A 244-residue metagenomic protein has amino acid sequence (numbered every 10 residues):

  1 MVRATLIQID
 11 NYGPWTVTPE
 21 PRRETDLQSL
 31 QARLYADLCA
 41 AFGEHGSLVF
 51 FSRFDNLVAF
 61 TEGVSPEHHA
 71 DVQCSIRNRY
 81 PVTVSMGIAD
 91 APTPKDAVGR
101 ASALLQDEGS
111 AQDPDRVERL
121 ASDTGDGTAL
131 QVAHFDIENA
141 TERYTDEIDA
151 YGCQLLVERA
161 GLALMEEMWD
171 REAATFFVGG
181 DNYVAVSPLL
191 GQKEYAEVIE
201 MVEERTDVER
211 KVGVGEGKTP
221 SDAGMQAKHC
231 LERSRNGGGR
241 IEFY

Functional and structural regions predicted by a protein language model:
M1-Y244: Regulatory and interdomain segments flanking nucleotide-handling catalytic cores in signaling/defense enzymes
